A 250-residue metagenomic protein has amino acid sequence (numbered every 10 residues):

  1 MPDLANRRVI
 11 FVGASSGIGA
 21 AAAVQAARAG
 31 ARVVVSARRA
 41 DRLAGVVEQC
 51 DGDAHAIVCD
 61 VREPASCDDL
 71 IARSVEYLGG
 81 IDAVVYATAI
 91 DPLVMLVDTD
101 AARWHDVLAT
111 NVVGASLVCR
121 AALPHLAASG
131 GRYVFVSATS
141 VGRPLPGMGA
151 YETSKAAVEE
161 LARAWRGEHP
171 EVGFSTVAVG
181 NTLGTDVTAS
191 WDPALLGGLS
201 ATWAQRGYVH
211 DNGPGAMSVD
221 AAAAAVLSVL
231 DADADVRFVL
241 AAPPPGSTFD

Functional and structural regions predicted by a protein language model:
S15-S16: Conserved glycine-rich cofactor-binding loop
A31-G45: Conserved glycine-rich Rossmann-like NAD(P)H-binding loop of the short-chain dehydrogenase/reductase
C59-D69, A101: The beta1-alpha1 cofactor-binding region of Rossmann-like NAD(H)/NADP(H)-dependent oxidoreductases
A87-P92: Conserved NAD(P)H cofactor-binding loop of Rossmann-fold oxidoreductase domains
M95-L96, R103-H105: Substrate-binding pocket helix/loop in short-chain dehydrogenase/reductase
C119, S154: Active-site helix of classical SDR
T176-V177, L196-D250: C-terminal helical subdomain
